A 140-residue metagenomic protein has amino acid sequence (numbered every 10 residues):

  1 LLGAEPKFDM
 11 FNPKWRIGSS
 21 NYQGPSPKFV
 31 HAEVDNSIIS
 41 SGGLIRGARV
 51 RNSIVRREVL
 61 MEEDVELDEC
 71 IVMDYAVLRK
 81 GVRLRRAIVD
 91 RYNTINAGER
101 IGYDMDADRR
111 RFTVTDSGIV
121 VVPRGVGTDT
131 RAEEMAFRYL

Functional and structural regions predicted by a protein language model:
L1-L140: Left-handed beta-helix
